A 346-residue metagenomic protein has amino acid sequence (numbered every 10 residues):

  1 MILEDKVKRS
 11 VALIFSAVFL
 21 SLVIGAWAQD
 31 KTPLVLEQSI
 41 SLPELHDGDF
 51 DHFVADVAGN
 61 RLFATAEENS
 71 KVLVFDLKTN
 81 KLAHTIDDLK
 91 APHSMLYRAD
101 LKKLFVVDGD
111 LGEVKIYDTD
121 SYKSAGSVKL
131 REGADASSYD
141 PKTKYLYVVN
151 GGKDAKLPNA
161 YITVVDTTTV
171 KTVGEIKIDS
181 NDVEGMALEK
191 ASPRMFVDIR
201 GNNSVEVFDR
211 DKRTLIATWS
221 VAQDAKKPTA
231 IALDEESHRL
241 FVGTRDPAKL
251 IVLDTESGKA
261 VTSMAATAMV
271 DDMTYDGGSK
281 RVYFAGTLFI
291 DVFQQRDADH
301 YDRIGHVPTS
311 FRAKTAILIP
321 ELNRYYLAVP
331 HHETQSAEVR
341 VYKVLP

Functional and structural regions predicted by a protein language model:
I2-F15: Bacterial N-terminal signal peptides that target proteins for export
A17, I24-P346: Predominantly soluble domains enriched in secretory-pathway, periplasmic, or organellar proteins
